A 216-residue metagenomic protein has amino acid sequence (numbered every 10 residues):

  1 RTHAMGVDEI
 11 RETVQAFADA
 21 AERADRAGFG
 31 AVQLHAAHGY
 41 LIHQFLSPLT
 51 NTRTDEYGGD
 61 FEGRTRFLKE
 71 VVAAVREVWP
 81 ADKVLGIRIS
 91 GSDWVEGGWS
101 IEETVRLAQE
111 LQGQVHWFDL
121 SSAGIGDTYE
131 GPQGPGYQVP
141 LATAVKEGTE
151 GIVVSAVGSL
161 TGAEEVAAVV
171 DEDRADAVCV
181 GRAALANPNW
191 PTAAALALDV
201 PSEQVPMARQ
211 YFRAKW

Functional and structural regions predicted by a protein language model:
R1-W216: Flavin-dependent oxidoreductase catalytic cores
